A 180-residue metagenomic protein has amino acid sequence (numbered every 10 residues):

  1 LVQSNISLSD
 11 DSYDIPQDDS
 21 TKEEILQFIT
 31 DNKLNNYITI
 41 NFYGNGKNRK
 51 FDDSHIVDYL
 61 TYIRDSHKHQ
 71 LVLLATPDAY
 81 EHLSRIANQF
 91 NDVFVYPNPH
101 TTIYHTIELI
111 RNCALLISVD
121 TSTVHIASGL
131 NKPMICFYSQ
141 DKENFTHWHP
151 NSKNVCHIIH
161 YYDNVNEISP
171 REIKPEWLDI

Functional and structural regions predicted by a protein language model:
L1-R49: Mid-sequence helix-capping/hinge segment at a functional interface
P16-S20, T101-T106, D163-S169: A short acidic, often aromatic-flanked loop/helix-cap motif at beta-alpha or helix-coil junctions that lines enzyme
E24-Q27, H55-D58, R85, E172-E176: Alpha-helical elements of Rossmann-like donor-binding domains used by nucleotide-donor carbohydrate transfer enzymes
G44-K47, D78-A79, Q140-K142: Short, solvent-exposed loop/turn segments at secondary-structure junctions
K50-D52, S84-I86, H147: Short, well-ordered secondary-structure micro-motifs
H55-S139: Donor-binding and catalytic core of enzymes assembling or modifying cell-surface/extracellular glycoconjugates
H125-I180: Nucleotide-sugar donor-binding patch of glycosyltransferase catalytic domains
